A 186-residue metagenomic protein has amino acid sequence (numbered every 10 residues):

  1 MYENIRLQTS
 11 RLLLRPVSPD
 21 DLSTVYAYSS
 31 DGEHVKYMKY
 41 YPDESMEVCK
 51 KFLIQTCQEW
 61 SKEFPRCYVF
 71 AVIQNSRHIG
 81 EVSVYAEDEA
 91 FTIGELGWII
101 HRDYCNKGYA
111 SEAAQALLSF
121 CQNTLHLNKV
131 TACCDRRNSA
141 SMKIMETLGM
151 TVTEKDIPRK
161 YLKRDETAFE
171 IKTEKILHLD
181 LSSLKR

Functional and structural regions predicted by a protein language model:
M1-K36, A71-R186: Acyl-donor (CoA/ACP) binding surface of acyl/acetyltransferases
S29, M38, W60-K62: Hydrophobic residues in alpha-helical segments
E33-Q55, R66: Conserved GNAT-fold acetyl-CoA-binding loop/helix
S45-E47, W60, R164: A short hydrophobic/aromatic micro-motif that marks alpha-helical segments and, especially, helix-coil
E47, F64-R66, A90, G94: Non-catalytic, surface-exposed connector residues within folded enzymatic/regulatory domains
T56-F70, G80: A short helix-loop-beta-strand connector motif used in the catalytic cores of GNAT acetyltransferases and, in some
